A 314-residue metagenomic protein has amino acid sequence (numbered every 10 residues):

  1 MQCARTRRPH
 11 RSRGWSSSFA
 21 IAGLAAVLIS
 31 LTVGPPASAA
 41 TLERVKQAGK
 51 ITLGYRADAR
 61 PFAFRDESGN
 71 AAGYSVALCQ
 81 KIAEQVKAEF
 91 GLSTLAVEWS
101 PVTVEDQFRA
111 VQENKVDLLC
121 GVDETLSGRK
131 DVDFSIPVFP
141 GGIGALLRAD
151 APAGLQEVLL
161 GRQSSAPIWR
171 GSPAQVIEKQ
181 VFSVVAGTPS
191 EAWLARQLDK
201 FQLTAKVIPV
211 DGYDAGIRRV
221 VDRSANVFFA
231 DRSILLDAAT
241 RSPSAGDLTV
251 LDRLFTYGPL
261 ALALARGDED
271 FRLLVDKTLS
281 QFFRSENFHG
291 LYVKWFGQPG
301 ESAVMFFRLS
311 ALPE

Functional and structural regions predicted by a protein language model:
M1-S17: N-terminal secretory signal peptides that target proteins for export/translocation
S18-G34: Bacterial N-terminal signal peptides
A39-V122, L126, K130, P209: Extracytoplasmic small-molecule ligand-binding "clamshell" domains of the periplasmic binding protein/Venus flytrap
A57, F139-G154, R232-S233, A239-L279 (+1 more regions): Periplasmic-binding protein-like
E67, Q80-L95, P152-S164, R170-K179 (+2 more regions): Ligand-binding cleft/hinge of the Venus flytrap
V76-V86, A149-G171, I177-V181, Y257-E301: Extended ligand-binding regions for polar small-molecule ligands
Q80, L92-A174, D247-L254, A311-L312: Acidic, polar ligand-binding/catalytic clefts
E105-D106, C120-D131, W193-K200, D214 (+1 more regions): A ligand-binding cleft/hinge motif common to bilobed small-molecule-binding domains
